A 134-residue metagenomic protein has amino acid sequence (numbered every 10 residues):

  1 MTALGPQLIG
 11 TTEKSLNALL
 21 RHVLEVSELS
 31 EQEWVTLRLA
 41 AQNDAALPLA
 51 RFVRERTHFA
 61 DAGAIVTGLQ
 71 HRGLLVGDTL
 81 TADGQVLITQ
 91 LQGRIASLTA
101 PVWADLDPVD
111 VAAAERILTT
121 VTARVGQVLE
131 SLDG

Functional and structural regions predicted by a protein language model:
M1-W34, T79-L80, V86: N-terminal leader segment of winged-helix/HTH proteins
Q7, A60, V109-A112: Short, solvent-exposed positions on alpha-helices
S15-V23, S97, P101, T120 (+1 more regions): Solvent-exposed, charged/polar functional surfaces in cytosolic regulatory/catalytic domains
A18-V66, H71-L74: N-terminal helix-turn-helix DNA-binding core of bacterial DNA-binding proteins
L20, E28, W103-L106, D110 (+1 more regions): Long, hydrophobic, amphipathic alpha-helical segments used as structural scaffolds
A45-P48, A112, R116-G134: C-terminal regulatory/oligomerization modules of transcriptional regulators
F59-A60, T89-Q90, A123: Helical hydrophobic small-molecule/effector-binding pocket
T67-T120: Charged, amphipathic alpha-helical coiled-coil/dimerization segments
